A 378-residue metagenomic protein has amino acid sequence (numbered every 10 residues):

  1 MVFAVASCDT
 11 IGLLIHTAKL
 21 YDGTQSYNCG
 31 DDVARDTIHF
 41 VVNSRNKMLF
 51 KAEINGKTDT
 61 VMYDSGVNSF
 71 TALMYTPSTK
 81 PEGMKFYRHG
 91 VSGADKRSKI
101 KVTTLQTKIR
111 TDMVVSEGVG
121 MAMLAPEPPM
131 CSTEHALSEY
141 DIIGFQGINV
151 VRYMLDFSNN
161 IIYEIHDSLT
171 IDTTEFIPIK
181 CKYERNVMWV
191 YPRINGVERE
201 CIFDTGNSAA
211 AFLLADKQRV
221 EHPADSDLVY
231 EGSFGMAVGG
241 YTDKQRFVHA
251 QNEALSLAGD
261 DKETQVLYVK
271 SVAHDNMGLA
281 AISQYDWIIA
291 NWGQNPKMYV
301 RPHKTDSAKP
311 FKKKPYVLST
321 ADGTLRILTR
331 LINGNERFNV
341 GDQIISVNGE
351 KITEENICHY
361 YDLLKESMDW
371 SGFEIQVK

Functional and structural regions predicted by a protein language model:
M1-A4: Bacterial N-terminal signal peptides
C8-K378: Pepsin/retropepsin-fold aspartyl endopeptidases
